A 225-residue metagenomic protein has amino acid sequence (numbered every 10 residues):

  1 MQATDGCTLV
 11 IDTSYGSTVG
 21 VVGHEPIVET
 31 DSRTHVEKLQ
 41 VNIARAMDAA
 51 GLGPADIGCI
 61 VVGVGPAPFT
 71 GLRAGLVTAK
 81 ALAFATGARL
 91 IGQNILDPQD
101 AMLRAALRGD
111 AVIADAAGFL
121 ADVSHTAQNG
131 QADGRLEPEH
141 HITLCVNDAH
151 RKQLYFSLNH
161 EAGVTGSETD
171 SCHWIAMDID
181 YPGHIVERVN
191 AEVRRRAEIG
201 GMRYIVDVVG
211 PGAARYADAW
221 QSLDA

Functional and structural regions predicted by a protein language model:
M1-P66: N-terminal beta-alpha supersecondary unit
V22-H24, K80-L82, S157: Short, basic/glycine-rich phosphate-binding loops at helix/coil junctions that contact nucleotide phosphates
V28, R89-A225: Surface "functional belts" at beta-alpha junctions
K38, N42, V77-A81, I95-M102: Generic beta-strand or strand-like secondary-structure segments
A44-M47, A83, G87, R104: Short amphipathic alpha-helical signal-transduction/dimerization elements
C59-I95: DPxDG-like acidic metal-binding loop motif
